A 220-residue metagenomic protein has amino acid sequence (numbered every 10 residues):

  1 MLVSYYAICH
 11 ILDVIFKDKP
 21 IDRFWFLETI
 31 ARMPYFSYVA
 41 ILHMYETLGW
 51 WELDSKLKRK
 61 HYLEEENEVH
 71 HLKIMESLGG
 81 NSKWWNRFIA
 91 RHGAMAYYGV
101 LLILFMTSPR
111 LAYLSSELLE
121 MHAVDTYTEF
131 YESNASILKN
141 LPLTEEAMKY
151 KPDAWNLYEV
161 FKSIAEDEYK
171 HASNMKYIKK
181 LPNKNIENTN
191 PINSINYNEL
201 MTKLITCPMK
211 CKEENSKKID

Functional and structural regions predicted by a protein language model:
M1-D220: Non-heme di-metal
